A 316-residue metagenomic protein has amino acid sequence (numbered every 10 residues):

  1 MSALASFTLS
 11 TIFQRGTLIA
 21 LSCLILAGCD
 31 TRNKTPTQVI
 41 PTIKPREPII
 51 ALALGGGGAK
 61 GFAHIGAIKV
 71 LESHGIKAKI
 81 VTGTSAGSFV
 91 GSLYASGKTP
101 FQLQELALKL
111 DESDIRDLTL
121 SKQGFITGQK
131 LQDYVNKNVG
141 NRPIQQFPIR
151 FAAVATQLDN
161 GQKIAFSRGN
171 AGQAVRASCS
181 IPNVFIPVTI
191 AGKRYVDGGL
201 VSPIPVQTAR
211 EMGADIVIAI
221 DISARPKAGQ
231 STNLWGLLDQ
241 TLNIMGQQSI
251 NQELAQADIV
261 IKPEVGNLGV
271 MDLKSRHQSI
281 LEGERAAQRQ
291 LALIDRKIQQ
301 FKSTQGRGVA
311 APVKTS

Functional and structural regions predicted by a protein language model:
S2-A5, G16, G28-V81, L93-S316: Patatin-like phospholipase
T8-T11: Conserved CoA-thioester-binding segment of acyl-CoA-metabolizing enzymes
F13-L21: Sec-dependent signal peptide hydrophobic core
S22-G28: Hydrophobic h-region of N-terminal signal peptides that target proteins for export in Gram-negative bacteria
G83, G87: Gly/Ala-rich beta-loop-alpha elbow adjacent to hydrolase catalytic centers
